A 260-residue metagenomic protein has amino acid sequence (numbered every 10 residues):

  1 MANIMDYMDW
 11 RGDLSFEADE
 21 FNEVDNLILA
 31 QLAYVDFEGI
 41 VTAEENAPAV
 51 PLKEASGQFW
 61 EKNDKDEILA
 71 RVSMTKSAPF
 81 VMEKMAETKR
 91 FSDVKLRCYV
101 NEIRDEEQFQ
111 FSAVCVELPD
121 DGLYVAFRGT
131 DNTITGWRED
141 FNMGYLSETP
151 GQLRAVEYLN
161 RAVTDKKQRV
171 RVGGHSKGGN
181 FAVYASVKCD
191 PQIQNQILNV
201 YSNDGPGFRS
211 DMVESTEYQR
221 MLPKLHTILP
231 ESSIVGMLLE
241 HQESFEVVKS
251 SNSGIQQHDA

Functional and structural regions predicted by a protein language model:
M1-V24, L29-V114, P119-L123, F127-N142 (+3 more regions): Alpha/beta hydrolase fold serine-hydrolase catalytic domain that processes acyl esters and thioesters
G173-G178, A182: Gly/Ala-rich beta-loop-alpha elbow adjacent to hydrolase catalytic centers
A182-P191: Short glycine-enriched nucleophile-adjacent loop and the immediately C-terminal alpha-helix near the catalytic center
